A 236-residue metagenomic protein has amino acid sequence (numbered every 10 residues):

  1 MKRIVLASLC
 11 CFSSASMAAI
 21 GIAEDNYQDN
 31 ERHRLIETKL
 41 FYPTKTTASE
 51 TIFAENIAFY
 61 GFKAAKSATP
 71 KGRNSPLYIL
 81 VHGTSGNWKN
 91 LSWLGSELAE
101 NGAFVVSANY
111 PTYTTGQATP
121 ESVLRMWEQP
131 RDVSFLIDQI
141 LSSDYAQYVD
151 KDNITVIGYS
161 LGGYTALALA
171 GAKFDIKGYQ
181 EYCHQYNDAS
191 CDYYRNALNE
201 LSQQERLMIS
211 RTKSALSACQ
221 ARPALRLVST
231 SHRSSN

Functional and structural regions predicted by a protein language model:
S13-S16: N-terminal signal peptide c-region/cleavage motif recognized by signal peptidases
A19-Y78: Domain-level recognition of soluble alpha/beta enzyme cores, biased toward histidine phosphatases/phosphomutases
P70-N74, G86-N109: Short amphipathic alpha-helix adjacent to the substrate-entry channel of hydrolases
P76-G83, H232: The conserved beta1-alpha1 loop
S85-E97, T114-F135, Q147: Catalytic nucleophile-loop/oxyanion-hole region of alpha/beta-hydrolase and closely related hydrolase-like folds
S122-Q147, K151, A168, K173 (+2 more regions): Alpha/beta-hydrolase active-site loop
N153-T155, L227-S229: Residue in the alpha/beta-hydrolase core beta-strand immediately N-terminal to the catalytic nucleophile
G158-G162, A166: Gly/Ala-rich beta-loop-alpha elbow adjacent to hydrolase catalytic centers
